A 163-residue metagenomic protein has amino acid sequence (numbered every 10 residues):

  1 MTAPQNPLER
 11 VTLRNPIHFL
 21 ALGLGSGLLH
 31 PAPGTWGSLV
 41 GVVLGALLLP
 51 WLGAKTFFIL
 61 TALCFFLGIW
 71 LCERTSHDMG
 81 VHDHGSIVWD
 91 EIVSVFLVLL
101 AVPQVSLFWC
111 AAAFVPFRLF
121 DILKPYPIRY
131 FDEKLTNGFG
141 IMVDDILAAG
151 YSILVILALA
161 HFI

Functional and structural regions predicted by a protein language model:
T2-G37, W70-V98, L119-G150: Interhelical loop and helix-boundary elements at the membrane-water interface of polytopic inner-membrane proteins
P31-L44, T56-C72: Short, surface-exposed acidic-centric catalytic microdomains
V42-V43, L47, F139-I141: Membrane-interface alpha-helices
G45-I59, V98-A111, L157-I163: Helix-coil boundary and interhelical linker segments in multi-pass alpha-helical membrane proteins
A46, T61-W70, L99, A113-I122: Alpha-helical transmembrane segments of multi-pass membrane proteins
Q104-A112, F117-K124, I128: Strongly charged, low-complexity linkers/loops
D145-H161: Final/C-terminal transmembrane alpha-helix of multipass membrane proteins
